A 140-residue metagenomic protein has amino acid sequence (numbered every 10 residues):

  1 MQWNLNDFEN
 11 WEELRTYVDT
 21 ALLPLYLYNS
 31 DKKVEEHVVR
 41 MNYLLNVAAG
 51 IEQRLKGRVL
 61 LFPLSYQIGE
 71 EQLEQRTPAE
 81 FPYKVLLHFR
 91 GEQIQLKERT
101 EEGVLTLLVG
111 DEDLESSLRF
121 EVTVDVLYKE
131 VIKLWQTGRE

Functional and structural regions predicted by a protein language model:
M1-E140: Extended, histidine- and acidic-residue-enriched regions that form the cofactor-binding/catalytic faces
